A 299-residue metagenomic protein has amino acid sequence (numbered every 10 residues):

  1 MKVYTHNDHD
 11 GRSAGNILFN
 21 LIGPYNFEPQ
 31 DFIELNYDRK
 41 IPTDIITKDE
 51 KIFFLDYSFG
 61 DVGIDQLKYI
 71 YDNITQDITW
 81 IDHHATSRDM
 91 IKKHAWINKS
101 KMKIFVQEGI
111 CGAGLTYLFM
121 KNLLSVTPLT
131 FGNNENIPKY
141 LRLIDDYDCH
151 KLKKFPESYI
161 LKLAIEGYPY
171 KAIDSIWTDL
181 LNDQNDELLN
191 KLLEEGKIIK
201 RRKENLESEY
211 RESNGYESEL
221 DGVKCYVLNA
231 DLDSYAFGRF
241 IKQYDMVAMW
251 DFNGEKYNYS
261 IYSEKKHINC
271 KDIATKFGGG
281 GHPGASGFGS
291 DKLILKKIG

Functional and structural regions predicted by a protein language model:
M1-H6, C225-L228: Short hydrophobic beta-strand segments
K2, Y25-W80, T86: N-terminal small/polar loop signature for handling phosphorylated ligands or for N-terminal nucleophile
H9-G15: Short N-terminal binding/cap micro-motifs at the start of the first secondary-structure element
I17-F27: Short helix-loop-beta junction
L18, D56, D82, T116 (+3 more regions): Divalent metal-coordination and catalytic microenvironments
K92-A172: Short alpha-helices
L141-G215: Hydrophobic, aromatic-enriched interface-forming segments
K203-G299: Gly/His-enriched, cation/cofactor- and phosphate-binding structural elements
